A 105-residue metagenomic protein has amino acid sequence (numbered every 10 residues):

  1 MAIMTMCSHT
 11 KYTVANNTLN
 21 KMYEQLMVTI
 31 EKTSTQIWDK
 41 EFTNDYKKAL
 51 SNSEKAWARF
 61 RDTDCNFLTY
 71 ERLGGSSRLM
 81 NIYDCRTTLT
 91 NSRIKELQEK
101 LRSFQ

Functional and structural regions predicted by a protein language model:
M1-Q105: N-terminal alpha-helical modules
